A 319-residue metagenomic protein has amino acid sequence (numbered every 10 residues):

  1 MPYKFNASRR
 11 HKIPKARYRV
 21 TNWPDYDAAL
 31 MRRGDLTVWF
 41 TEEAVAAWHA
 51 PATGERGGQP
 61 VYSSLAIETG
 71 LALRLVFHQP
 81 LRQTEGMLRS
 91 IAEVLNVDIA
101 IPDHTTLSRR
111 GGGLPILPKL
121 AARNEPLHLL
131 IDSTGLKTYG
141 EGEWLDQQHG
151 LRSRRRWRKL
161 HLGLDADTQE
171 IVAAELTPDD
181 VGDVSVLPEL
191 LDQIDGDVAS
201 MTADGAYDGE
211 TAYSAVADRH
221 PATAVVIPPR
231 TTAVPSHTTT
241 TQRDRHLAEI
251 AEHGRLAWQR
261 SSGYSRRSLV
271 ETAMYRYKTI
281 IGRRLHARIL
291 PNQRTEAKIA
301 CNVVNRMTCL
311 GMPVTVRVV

Functional and structural regions predicted by a protein language model:
M1-G57, T69, D98-I99, R109-E125 (+1 more regions): Charged, often Cys/His-bearing segments associated with DNA-binding zinc-finger transcription factors
P2-K4, H11-K15, S200, G205-K278 (+2 more regions): Helix-centered, glycine/charged polyanion-binding patches within enzymatic domains that contact phosphate-containing
P14, S64, E68, A72-V76 (+1 more regions): Basic, amphipathic alpha-helical segments enriched in Lys/Arg and hydrophobic/aromatic residues
P14-A16, Y26, L36, A44 (+7 more regions): Glycine-rich, flexible loop/turn motifs
D25-Y26, D35, T106, V186 (+4 more regions): Exposed alpha-helical structural elements
A52-E68, A72, V76-R82, G86-S90 (+7 more regions): Polybasic low-complexity intrinsically disordered regions
L95-D98, R306: Short arginine-rich
